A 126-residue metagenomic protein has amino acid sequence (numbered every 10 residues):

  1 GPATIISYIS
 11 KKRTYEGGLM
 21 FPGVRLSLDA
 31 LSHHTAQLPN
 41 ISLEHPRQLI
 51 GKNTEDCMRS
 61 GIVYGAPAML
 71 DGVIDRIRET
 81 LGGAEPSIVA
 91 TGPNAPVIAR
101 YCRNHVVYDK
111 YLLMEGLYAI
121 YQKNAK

Functional and structural regions predicted by a protein language model:
G1-A3, V24, T91-P93: A short acidic Gly-Thr/Ser loop motif
G1-Y15, L31, L117: Gly/Thr-rich phosphate-binding beta-strand-loop-beta motif of the actin/hexokinase/Hsp70
I5, L19-M20, G65-A66: Active-site-proximal catalytic alpha-helix in oxidoreductases
S10, P22, Q37-L38: C-terminal nuclease/phosphodiesterase catalytic domains that cleave nucleic-acid phosphodiester bonds
K11-E16, N104-Y108: A glycine- and small-aliphatic-rich helix-loop capping segment at beta-alpha/alpha-beta transitions that lines
Y15-S32: Short, acidic/small-residue loops that bind anionic groups at enzyme active sites
S27-K126: ATP-binding/phosphotransfer module of carbohydrate and carboxylate kinases, centering on a glycine-rich
